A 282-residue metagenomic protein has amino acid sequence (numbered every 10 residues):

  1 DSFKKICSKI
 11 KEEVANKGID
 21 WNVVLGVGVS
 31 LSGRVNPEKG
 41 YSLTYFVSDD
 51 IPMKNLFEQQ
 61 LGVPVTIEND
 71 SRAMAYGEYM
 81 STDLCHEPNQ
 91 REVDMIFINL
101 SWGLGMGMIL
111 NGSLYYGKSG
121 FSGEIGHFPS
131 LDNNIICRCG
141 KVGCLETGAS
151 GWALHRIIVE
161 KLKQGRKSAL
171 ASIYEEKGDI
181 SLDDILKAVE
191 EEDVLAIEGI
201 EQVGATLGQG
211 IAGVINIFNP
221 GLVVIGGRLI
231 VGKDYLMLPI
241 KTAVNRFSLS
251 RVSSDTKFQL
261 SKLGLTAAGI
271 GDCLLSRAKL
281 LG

Functional and structural regions predicted by a protein language model:
D1-K17, N22-D94, Y235-R246: Glycine-rich phosphate-binding loop and adjoining helix at the ATP-binding site of ATP-dependent phosphoryl-transfer
F3, C7, I197-G208, G269-C273: Short, amphipathic alpha-helical "lid/cap" segments that border enzyme active or binding sites
L31, E146-V223: A mobile "lid/hinge" subdomain adjacent to the ATP/sugar-phosphate binding pocket shared across diverse ATP-dependent
T66-S81, V231-G282: Glycine-rich phosphate-binding/hydrolytic loop that grips phosphoryl groups
L84-A149: Glycine-rich phosphate-binding loop of actin/hexokinase-like ATP-binding domains
L100, L131, T206, N216-F218 (+2 more regions): A structural signal for short secondary-structure junctions
I225-R228: Conserved alpha-helical "signature site" that marks functionally important helical segments or helix/loop junctions
